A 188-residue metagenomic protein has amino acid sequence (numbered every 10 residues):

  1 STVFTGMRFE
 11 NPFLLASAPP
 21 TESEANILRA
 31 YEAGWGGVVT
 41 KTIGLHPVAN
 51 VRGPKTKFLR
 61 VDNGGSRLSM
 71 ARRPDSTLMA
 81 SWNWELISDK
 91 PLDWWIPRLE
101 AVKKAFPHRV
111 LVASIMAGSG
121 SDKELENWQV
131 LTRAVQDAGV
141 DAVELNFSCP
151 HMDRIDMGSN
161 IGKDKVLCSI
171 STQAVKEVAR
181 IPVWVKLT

Functional and structural regions predicted by a protein language model:
S1-T5, F9, P19, S23-T188: Active-site entrance/lid segments in N-terminal catalytic domains of soluble metabolic enzymes
P12: A residue-level signal for beta-strand positions that form part of recognition/binding surfaces within mature
L15: Active-site beta-loop-alpha substructure in enzyme catalytic cores, prototypically the cysteine-centered nucleophile
